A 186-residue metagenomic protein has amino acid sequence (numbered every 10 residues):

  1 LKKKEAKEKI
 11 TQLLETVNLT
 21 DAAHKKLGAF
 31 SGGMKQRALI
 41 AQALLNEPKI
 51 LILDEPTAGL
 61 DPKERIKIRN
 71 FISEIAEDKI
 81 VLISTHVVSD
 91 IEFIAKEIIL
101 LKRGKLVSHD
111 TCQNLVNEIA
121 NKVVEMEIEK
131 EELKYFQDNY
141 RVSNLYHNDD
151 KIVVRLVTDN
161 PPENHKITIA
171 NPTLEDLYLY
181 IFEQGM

Functional and structural regions predicted by a protein language model:
K4-A22: Conserved ABC ATPase "signature" region
K26-F30: Conserved ABC ATPase signature
I40: Hydrophobic anchor residue at the start of the ABC signature
E47: Conserved catalytic motifs of ABC-family nucleotide-binding domains
L51-D54: Catalytic Walker B motif of ABC-type/P-loop ATPase nucleotide-binding domains
T57-A58, V88: Short loop immediately C-terminal to the Walker-B catalytic DE motif in ABC-type ATPase nucleotide-binding domains
N70-L156: ABC transporter nucleotide-binding domain
